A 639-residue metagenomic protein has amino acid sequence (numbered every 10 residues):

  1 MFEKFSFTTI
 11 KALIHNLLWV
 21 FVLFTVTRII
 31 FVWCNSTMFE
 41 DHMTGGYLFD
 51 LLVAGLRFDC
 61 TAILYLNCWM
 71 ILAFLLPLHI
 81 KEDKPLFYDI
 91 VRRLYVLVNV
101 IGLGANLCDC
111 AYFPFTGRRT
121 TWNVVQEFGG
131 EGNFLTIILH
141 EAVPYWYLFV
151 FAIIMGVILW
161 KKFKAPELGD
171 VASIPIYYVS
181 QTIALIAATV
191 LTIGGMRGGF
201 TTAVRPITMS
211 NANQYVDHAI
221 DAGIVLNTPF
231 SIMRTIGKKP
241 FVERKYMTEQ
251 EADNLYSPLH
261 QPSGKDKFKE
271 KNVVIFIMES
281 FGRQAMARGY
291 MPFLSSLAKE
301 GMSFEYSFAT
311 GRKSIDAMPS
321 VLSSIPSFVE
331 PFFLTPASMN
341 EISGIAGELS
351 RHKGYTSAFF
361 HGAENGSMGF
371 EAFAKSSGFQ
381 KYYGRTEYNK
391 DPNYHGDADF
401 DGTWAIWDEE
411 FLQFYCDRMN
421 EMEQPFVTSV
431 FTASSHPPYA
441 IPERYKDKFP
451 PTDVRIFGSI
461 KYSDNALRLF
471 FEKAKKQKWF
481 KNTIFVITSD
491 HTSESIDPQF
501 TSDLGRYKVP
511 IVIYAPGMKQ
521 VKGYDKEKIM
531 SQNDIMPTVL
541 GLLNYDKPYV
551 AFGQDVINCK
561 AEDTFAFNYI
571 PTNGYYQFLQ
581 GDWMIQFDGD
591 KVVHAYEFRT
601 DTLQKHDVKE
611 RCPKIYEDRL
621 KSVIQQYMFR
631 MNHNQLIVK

Functional and structural regions predicted by a protein language model:
F2-L226: Transmembrane and membrane-interface helices of multi-pass, inner-membrane envelope-modifying transferases
I101, I325, Q580: Extracellular glycan-modifying ectodomains
E141-W146, K164, Y415, Y445 (+2 more regions): Residue-level recognition of alpha-helix termini/interfacial anchor residues
G198-V550, A561-T564, N573: Soluble catalytic regions of membrane-associated enzymes that act on cell-envelope and secretory-pathway components
M518-K639: Membrane-interface soluble catalytic domains
